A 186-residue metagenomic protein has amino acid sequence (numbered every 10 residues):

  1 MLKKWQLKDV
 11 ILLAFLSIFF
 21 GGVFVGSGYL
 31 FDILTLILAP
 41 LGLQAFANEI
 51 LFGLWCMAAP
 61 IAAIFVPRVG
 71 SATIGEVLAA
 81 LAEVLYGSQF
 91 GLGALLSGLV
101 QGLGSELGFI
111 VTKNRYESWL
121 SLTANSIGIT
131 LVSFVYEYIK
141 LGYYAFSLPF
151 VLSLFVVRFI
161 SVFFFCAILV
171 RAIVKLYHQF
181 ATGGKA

Functional and structural regions predicted by a protein language model:
M1-A62: Hydrophobic transmembrane alpha-helices
M1-W5, D9, Q44, N48 (+8 more regions): Membrane-helix interfacial "entry" motifs
D9-S17, L96-Y138: Short helix-perturbing small/polar motifs within transmembrane alpha-helices
V10-F15, G53, M57, G70-I74 (+3 more regions): Hydrophobic alpha-helical transmembrane segments
L16-F24, A58-A59, A79, E83 (+5 more regions): Alpha-helical transmembrane segments of multipass membrane proteins
G28, A80-L107, K140: Interfacial aromatic-anchored transmembrane helix boundaries in multi-pass membrane proteins
L38-L41, R115-A186: Membrane-embedded alpha-helical hairpins and interfacial helices in multi-pass inner-membrane proteins
G53-P67, A72, G104-G108: Generic transmembrane alpha-helix motif of multi-pass integral membrane proteins
